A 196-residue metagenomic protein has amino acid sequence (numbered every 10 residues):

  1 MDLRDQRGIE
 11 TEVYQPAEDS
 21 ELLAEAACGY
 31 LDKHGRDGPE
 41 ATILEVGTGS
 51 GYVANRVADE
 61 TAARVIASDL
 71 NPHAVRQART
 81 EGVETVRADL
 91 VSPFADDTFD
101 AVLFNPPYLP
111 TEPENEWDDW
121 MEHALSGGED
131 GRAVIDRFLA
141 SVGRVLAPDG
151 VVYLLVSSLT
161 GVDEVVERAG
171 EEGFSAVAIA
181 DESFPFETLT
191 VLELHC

Functional and structural regions predicted by a protein language model:
M1-C196: Auxiliary N-terminal substrate/complex-recognition segments of SAM-dependent methyltransferases
